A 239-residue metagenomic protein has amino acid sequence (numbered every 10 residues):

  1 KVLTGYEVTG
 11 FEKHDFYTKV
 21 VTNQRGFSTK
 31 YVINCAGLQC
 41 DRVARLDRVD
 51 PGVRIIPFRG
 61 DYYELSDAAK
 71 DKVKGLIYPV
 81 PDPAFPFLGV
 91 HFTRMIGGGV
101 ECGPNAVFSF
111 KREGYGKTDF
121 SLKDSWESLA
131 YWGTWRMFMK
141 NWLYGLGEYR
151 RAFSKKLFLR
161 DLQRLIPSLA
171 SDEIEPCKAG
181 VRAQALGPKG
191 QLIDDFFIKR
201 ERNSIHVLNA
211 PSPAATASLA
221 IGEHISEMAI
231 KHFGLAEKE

Functional and structural regions predicted by a protein language model:
K1-V8: A conserved beta-strand/loop element that lines the FAD pocket in flavoprotein oxidoreductases
F11-F120: Flavin-dependent oxidoreductases
K117, K123, E127-E237: C-terminal catalytic lobe of FAD-dependent flavoproteins
